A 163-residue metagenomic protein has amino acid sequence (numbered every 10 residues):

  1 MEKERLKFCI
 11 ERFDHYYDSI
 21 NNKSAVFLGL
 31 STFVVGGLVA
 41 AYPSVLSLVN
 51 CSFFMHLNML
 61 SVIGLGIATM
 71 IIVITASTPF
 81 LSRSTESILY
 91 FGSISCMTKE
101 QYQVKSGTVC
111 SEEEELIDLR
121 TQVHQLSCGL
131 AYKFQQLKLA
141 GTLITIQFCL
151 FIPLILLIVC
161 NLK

Functional and structural regions predicted by a protein language model:
M1, S84-C128: Solvent-exposed, non-transmembrane helices and loops of integral membrane proteins
K7-D14, N21, R120, H124-S127 (+1 more regions): Short amphipathic alpha-helical segments with heptad-repeat character
C9-Y17, K99-K105: Membrane-helix boundary/interface segments in integral membrane proteins
E11, H15-S84, K138-K163: Alpha-helical transmembrane segments and their immediate juxtamembrane boundary regions in integral membrane proteins
V123-Q147: Hydrophobic alpha-helical transmembrane segments and immediately flanking/interface helices in integral membrane
